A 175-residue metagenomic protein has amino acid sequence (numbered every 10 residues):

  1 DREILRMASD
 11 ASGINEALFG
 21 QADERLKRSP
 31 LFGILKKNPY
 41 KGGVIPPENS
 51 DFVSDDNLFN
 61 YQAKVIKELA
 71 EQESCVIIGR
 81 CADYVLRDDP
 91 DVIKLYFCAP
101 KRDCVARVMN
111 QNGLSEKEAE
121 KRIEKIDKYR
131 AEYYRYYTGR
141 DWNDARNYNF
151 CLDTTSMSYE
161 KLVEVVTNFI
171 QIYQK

Functional and structural regions predicted by a protein language model:
D1-L5: A short beta-strand-loop structural module common to alpha/beta enzyme folds
M7-S74: ATP-dependent small-molecule kinase phosphotransfer cores that center on conserved nucleotide phosphate-binding segments
E24-K37, S115-Y159: Small-molecule kinase domains that catalyze NTP-dependent phosphoryl transfer to phosphate-bearing small molecules
A63, Y159-T167: Short, amphipathic alpha-helical "lid/cap" segments that border enzyme active or binding sites
L69-Q72, C81-D88: RNA pseudouridine synthases
D88-N110, E116-E124: Conserved phosphate-donor/acceptor-positioning beta-strand/loop module used by diverse small-molecule
N168-K175: Short, charged, intrinsically disordered terminal tails
